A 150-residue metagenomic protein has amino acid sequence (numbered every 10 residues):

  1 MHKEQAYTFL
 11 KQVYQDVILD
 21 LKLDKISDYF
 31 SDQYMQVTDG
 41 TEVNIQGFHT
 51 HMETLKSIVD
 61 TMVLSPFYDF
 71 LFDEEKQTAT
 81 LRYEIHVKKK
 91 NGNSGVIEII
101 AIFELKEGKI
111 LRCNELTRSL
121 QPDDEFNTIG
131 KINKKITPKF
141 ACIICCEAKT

Functional and structural regions predicted by a protein language model:
M1-D28, D32, K131-K134, C142-C146: Short, low-complexity N-terminal intrinsically disordered segments enriched in polar/charged residues
F9, F48-H51, L81: C-terminal ligand-sensing/allosteric alpha-helical core of TetR-family HTH transcriptional regulators
V13-D16, Q36-V37, V87: Alpha-helix C-capping/helix-to-loop hinge sites
L23-E74: A solvent-exposed, acidic/Ser-Thr-rich amphipathic alpha-helical stretch
E53-E147: A beta-strand edge to alpha-helix "cap/lid" segment located at domain peripheries
T150: Cysteine-centered metal-binding/redox modules
